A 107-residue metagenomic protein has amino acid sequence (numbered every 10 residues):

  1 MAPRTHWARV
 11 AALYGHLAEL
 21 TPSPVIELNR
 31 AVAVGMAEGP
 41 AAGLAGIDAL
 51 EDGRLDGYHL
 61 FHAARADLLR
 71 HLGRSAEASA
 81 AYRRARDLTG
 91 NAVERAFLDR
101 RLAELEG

Functional and structural regions predicted by a protein language model:
R9, H16, G46-A49, R84: The canonical alpha-helical register within tetratricopeptide repeats
V10, I26-L28, F61, L68 (+1 more regions): The tetratricopeptide repeat
T21, E51-R54, T89-A92, E106: Alpha-helical junction/boundary sensor with strong preference for TPR arrays
R30, Y58, R65-A66, L102: Structural register within alpha-helical repeat arrays
A33, A63-A64, H71, R100-R101: "A position-specific structural signal for the A-helix of alpha-solenoid helical repeats
S75-V93, A103: TPR/TPR-like (Sel1-like) alpha-helical repeat modules
